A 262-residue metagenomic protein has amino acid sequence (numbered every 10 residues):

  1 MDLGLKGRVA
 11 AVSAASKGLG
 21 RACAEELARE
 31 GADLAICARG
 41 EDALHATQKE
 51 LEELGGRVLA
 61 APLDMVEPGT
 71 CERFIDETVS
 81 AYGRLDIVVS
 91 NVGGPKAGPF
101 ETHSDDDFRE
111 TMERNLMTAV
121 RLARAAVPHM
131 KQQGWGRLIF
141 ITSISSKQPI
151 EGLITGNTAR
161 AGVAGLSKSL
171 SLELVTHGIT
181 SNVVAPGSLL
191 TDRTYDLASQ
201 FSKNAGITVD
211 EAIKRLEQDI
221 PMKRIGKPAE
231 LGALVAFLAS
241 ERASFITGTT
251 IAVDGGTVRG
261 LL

Functional and structural regions predicted by a protein language model:
V9, A14-K17: Conserved glycine-rich cofactor-binding loop
C71, P99-F100, S104-M112, L138 (+1 more regions): Substrate-binding pocket helix/loop in short-chain dehydrogenase/reductase
V89, V175, T180, I246-G248: Short, small/polar-rich loop/turn modules that mediate ligand/substrate recognition or access, typified
A123, A159, S167: Active-site helix of classical SDR
P128, L172-E173, S244: Alpha-helical segment proximal to the catalytic Tyr-Lys
S143: Residue(s) in the substrate-gating loop at a strand-loop-helix junction that position the organic substrate next
Q148, A236, T247-L262: Short C-terminal tail/terminal secondary-structure segment of NAD(P)H-dependent dehydrogenase/reductase domains
